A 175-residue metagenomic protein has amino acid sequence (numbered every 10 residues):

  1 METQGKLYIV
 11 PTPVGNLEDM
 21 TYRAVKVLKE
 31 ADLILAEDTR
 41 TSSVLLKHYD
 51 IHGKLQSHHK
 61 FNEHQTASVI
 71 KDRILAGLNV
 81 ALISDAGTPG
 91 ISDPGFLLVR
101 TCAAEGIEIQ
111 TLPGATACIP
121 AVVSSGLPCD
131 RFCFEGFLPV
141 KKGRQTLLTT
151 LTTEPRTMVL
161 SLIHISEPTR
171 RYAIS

Functional and structural regions predicted by a protein language model:
M1-F61: Glycine-rich, flexible N-terminal cofactor/catalytic loop recognition
K6, L78-V80, T157: Loop/turn-to-beta-strand initiation segments
V14-L17, D85-P89, S166: Short glycine-rich anion-binding loops that position phosphate/pyrophosphate groups of nucleotides and phosphorylated
L28-I34, G106-Q110, T157-M158: Short active-site oxyanion
I70-I109, P113-T116: Glycine/small-residue-rich loop that forms an oxyanion/phosphate-binding "nest" at active or ligand-binding sites
L97-E154: Class I SAM-dependent methyltransferase SAM-binding "motif I" and its flanking Rossmann-like core
H164-S175: Single conserved hydrophobic/aromatic residue that forms the stacking wall/gate of nucleotide- or nucleobase-binding
